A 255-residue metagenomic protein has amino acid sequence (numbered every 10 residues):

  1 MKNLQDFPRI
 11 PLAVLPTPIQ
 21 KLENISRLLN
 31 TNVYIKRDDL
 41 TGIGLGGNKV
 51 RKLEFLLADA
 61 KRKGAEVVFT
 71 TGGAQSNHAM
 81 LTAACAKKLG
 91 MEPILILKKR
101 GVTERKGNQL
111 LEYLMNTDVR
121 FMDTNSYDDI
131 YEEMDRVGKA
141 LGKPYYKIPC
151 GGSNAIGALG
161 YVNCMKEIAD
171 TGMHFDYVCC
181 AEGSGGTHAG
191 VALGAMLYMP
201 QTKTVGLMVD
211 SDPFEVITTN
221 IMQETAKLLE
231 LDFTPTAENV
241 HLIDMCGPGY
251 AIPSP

Functional and structural regions predicted by a protein language model:
M1-P255: PLP-dependent amino-acid enzyme catalytic core
